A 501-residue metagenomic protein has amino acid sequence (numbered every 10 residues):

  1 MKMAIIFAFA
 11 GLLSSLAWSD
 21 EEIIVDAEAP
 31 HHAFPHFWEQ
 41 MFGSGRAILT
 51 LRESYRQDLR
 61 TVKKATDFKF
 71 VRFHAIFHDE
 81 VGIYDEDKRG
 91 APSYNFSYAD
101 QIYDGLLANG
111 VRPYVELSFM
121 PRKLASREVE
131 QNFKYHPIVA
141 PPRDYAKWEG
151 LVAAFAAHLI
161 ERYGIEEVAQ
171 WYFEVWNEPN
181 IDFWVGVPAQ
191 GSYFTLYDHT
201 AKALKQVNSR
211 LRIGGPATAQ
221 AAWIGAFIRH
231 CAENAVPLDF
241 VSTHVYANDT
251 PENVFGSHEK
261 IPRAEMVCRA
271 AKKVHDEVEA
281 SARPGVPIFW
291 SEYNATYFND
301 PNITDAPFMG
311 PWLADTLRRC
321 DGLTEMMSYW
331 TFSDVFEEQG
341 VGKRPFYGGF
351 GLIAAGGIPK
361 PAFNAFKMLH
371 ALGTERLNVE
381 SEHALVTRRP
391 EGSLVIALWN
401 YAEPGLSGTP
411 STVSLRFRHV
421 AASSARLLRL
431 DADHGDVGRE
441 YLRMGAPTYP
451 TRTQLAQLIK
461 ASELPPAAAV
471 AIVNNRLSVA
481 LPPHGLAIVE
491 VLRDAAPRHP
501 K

Functional and structural regions predicted by a protein language model:
L12-S14: N-terminal signal peptide c-region/cleavage motif recognized by signal peptidases
W18-K69, P483, A495-K501: Mature N-terminal, pre-catalytic/accessory segment of carbohydrate-active enzymes
M41, L106, F155, F173 (+10 more regions): Conserved, mostly hydrophobic/aromatic
T66-P262, K273: Substrate-binding cleft and catalytic face of glycoside hydrolase catalytic domains, especially the flexible beta-alpha
L238, V245-S281, Y297-P307, Q339 (+2 more regions): Substrate-binding surface in catalytic domains of secreted glycosidases
F289-G408, D431: Aromatic/acidic polysaccharide-binding cleft in carbohydrate-active enzymes
E382-R439, R443, P483-E490: Carbohydrate-binding surface patches
H419-L477: Acidic, Ser/Thr/Pro-rich beta/coil linker or hinge segments at domain junctions
